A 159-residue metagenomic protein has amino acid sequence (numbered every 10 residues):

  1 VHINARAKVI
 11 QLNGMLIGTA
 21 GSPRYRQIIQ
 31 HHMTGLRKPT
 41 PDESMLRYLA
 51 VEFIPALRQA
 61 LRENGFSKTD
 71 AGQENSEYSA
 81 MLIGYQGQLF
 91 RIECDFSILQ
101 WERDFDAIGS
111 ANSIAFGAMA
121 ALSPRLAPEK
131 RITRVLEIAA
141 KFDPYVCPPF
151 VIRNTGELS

Functional and structural regions predicted by a protein language model:
V1-E74, L99-K130, V146, T155: Conserved short S/T/G-enriched processing/targeting/catalytic segments and their helical context
K8-V9, Y78-G84, P148-E157: Short beta-strand scaffold segments in enzyme catalytic cores
Y78-I108: Long, charge-patterned amphipathic alpha-helical coiled-coil/hairpin "stalk" segments used as oligomerization
I132-S159: C-terminal binding/interaction regions
